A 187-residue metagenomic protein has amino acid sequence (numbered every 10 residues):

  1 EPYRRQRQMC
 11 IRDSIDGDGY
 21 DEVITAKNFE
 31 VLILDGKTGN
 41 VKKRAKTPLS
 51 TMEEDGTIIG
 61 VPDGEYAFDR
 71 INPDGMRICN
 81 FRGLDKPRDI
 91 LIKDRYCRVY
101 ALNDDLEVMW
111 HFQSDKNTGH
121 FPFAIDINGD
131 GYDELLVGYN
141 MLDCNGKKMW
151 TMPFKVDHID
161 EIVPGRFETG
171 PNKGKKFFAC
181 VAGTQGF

Functional and structural regions predicted by a protein language model:
E1-I11: Single conserved hydrophobic/aromatic residue that forms the stacking wall/gate of nucleotide- or nucleobase-binding
R5, K42-A45, V61-Y66, E107-Q113 (+1 more regions): A short beta-strand motif characteristic of beta-propeller blades
Q8, T47-M52, S114-H120, F154-D160: Short coil/turn segments at the loop-to-beta-strand junctions that recur within blades of beta-propeller repeat folds
R12-G17, F68-D85, F123-G129, V163-K173: Structural signature of eukaryotic scaffold interfaces centered on beta-propeller domains
G17-T25, G83-L91, G129-V137, P171-C180: Acidic/hydrophobic-patterned starts of short beta strands in beta-sheet-rich repeat architectures
F29-L32, Y96-V99, G138-L142, T184-F187: Loop/turn residues immediately N-terminal
G36-T38, N103-D105, C144-K147: Short loop/turn segments that connect beta-strands within beta-propeller blades
M52-V61, Y66-R70: Short glycine-/Asp-/Thr-/Trp-enriched loop segments that recur within the blades of beta-propeller repeat domains
